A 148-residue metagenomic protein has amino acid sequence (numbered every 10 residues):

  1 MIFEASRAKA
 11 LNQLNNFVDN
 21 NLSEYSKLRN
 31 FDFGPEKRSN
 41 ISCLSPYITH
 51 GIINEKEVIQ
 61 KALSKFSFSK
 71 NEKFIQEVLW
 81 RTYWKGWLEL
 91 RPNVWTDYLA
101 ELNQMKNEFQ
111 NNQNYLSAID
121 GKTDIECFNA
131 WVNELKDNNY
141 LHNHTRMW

Functional and structural regions predicted by a protein language model:
M1-W148: Residues lining hydrophobic/aromatic ligand-binding pockets adjacent to catalytic sites
